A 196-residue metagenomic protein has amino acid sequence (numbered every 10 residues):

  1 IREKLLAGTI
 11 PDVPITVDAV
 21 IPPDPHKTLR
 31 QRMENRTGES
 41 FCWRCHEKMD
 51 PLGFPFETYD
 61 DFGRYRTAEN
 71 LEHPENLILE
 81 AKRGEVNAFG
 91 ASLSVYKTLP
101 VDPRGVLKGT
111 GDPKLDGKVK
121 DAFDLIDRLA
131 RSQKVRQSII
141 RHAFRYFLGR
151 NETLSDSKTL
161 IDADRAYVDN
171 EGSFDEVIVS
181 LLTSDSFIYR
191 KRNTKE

Functional and structural regions predicted by a protein language model:
R2-K134, I140-F147, S157-N170, V179-E196: Active-site substrate-binding loop specific to GH73 endo-beta-N-acetylglucosaminidase modules in bacterial autolysins
L154: Short, surface-exposed acidic
S173-F174: Helix N-cap / loop-to-helix initiation motif
